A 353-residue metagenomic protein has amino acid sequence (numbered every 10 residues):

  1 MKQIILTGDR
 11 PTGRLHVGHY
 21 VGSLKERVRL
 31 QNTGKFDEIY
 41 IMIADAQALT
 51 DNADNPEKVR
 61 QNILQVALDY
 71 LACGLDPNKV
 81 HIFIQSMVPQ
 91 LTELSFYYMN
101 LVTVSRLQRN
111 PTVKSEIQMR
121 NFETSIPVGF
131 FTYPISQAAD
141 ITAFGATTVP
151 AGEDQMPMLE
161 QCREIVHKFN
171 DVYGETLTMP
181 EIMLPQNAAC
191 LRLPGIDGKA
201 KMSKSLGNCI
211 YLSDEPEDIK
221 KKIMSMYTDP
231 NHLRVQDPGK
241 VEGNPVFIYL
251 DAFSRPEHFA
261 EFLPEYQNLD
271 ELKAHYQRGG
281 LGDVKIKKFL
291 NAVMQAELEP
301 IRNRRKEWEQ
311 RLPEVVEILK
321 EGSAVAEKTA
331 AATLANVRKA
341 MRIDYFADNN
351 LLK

Functional and structural regions predicted by a protein language model:
M1-Q3, F346-A347: Extreme N-terminus of proteins, especially the signal/transit-peptide cleavage junction and the first residues
K2-A139, E257, A296-L298, R302 (+1 more regions): N-terminal Rossmann-like or analogous alpha/beta NTP/dinucleotide-binding catalytic cores that position adenine
R10, Q47-A48, F144-V149, G207 (+1 more regions): A broad detector of the eukaryotic-type serine/threonine protein kinase catalytic domain
L15-L24, I39-Y40, D45, D54-V59 (+7 more regions): Structured ligand/cofactor/substrate-binding pocket environments in proteins
Y20, D54, V88, T103 (+10 more regions): Short capping/connector residues at structural and topological boundaries
F83, V149, L351: Residue-level "edge-of-site" marker
P157, R163-K353: Conserved nucleotide- and phosphate/pyrophosphate-binding catalytic cores in adenylate/nucleotidyl-handling enzymes
